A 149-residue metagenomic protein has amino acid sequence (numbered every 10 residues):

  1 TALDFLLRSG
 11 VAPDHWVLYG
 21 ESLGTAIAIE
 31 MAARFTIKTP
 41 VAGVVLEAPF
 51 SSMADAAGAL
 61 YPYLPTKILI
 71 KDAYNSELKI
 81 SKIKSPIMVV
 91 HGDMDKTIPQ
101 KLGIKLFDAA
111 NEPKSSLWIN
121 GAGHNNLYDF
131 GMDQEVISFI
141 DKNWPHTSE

Functional and structural regions predicted by a protein language model:
D4-L60: Primarily recognizes the serine-hydrolase "nucleophile elbow" in alpha/beta-hydrolase and SGNH/GDSL folds
A42, L46-S85: Mobile cap/lid helix-loop segments that gate and shape the active-site cleft of serine hydrolases
S76, S85, P99-D108, M132: Short alpha-helix in the alpha/beta-hydrolase fold that links the catalytic acid
K82-K84, M88-H91, D95: Short beta-strand/loop motif that positions the catalytic acidic residue of the alpha/beta-hydrolase fold
D93-I98, H124-N126: Acidic catalytic loop of the alpha/beta-hydrolase fold
I104-N125: Catalytic histidine neighborhood in serine/cysteine hydrolases with alpha/beta-hydrolase-type architecture
L127-K142: Post-His helix in hydrolase/transferase enzymes
W144-E149: Alpha/beta-hydrolase-fold serine-hydrolase catalytic core, especially in secreted/extracellular enzymes
